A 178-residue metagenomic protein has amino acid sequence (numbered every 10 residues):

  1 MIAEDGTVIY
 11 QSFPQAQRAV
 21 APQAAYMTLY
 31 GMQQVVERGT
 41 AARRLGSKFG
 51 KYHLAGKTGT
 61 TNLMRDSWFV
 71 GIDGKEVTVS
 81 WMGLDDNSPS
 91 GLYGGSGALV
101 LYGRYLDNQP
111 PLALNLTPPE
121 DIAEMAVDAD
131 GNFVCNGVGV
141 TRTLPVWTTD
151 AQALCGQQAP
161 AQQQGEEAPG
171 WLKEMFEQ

Functional and structural regions predicted by a protein language model:
M1-V36: Extended, non-catalytic substrate-recognition/exosite surfaces adjacent to catalytic cores, especially in enzymes
I2, T7-A16, G50-Q178: Soluble, non-transmembrane domains of envelope/secretory-pathway proteins that act on or interact with carbohydrate
Q23, M27, T40-R44, W171: Exposed alpha-helical structural elements
Y26, V36, R44-L45, G103-D107: Glycine-rich loops and low-complexity Gly/Arg-rich segments that provide flexible linkers or classic glycine-based
G31-G59: Active-site Gly/Thr loop motif
